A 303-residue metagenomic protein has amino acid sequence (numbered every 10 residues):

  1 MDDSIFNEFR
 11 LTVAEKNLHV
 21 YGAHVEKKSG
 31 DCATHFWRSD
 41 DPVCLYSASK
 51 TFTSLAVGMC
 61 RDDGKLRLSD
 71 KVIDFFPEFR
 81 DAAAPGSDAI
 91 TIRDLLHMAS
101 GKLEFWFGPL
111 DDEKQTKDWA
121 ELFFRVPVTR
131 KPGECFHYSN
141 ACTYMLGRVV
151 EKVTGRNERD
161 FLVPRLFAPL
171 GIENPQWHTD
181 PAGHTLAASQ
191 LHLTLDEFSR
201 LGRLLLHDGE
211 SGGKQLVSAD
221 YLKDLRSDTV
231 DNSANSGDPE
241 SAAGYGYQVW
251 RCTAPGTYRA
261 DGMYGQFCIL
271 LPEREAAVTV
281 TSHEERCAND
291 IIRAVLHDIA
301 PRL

Functional and structural regions predicted by a protein language model:
I5-D40, L68, I269-L270, E275-T279: A short, well-structured edge-of-sheet supersecondary motif
S29, C44-S69, L95, L146-V150 (+1 more regions): Active-site SXXK
R38-D41, E284-R286: A short acidic/small-residue loop/turn micro-motif
D63-S100, R125, V153-L193: Active-site helix/loop module of the DD-peptidase/beta-lactamase fold, centered on the serine-lysine SxxK catalytic
S100-Y138, C142-T179: A small/polar active-site loop signature that marks catalytic segments
M145-V149, S189-E210, Q266-S282: Active-site-proximal alpha-helical segments within enzyme catalytic domains
K223-V278: Active-site Gly/Thr loop motif
A260-L303: Structured C-terminal helix/loop/strand segments within mature extracytoplasmic catalytic/sensor domains
